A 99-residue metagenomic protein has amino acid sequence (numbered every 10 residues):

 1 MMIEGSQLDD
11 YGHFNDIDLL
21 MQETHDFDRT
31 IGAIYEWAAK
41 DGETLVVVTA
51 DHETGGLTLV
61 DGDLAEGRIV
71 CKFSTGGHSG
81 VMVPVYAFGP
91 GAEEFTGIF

Functional and structural regions predicted by a protein language model:
M2-F99: A post-motif C-terminal structural segment
